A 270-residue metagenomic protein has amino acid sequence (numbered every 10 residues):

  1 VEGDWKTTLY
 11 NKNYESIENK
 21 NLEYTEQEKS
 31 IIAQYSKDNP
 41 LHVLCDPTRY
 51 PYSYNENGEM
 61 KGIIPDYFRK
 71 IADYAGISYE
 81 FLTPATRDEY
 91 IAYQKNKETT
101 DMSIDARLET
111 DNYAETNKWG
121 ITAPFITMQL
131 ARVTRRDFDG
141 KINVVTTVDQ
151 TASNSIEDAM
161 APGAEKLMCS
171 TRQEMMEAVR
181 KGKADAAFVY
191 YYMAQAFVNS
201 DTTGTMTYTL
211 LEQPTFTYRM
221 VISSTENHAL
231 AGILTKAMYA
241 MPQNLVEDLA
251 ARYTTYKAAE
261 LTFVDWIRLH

Functional and structural regions predicted by a protein language model:
V1-K29, Y35, G62-Y74, R136-D158 (+2 more regions): Extended ligand-binding regions for polar small-molecule ligands
L9-N11, N21, F81, I121-T122 (+2 more regions): Conserved beta-strand scaffold positions in the cores of enzyme catalytic domains, especially in NTP/NDP-utilizing
N21-D111, D158-A159, G163-K181, L234: Extracytoplasmic small-molecule ligand-binding "clamshell" domains of the periplasmic binding protein/Venus flytrap
H42-L44, A131, V221: Soluble periplasmic/extracytoplasmic beta-strand elements of cell-envelope proteins
Y50, P65, R69, D73-Y74 (+4 more regions): Acidic, polar ligand-binding/catalytic clefts
N117, D158-M160, W266-R268: Inter-domain helical "communication" segments and dimerization helices that couple sensory or membrane-embedded modules
G182, A186, Y191, S200-D201: Extracytoplasmic/periplasmic ligand-binding sensor domains of two-pass membrane signal-transduction receptors
E260-H270: Juxtamembrane/start-of-transmembrane alpha-helix segments at the extracytoplasmic/lumenal side of membrane anchors
